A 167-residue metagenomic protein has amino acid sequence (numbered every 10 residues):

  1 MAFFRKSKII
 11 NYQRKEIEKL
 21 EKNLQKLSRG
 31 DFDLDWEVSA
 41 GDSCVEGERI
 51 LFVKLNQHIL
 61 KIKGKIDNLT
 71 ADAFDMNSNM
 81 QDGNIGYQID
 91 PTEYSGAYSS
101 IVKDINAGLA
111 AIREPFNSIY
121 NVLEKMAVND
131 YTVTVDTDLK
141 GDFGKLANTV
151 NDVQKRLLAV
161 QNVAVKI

Functional and structural regions predicted by a protein language model:
A2-K166: Polar/charged heptad-repeat coiled-coil helices used as signal-transmission/dimerization stalks
